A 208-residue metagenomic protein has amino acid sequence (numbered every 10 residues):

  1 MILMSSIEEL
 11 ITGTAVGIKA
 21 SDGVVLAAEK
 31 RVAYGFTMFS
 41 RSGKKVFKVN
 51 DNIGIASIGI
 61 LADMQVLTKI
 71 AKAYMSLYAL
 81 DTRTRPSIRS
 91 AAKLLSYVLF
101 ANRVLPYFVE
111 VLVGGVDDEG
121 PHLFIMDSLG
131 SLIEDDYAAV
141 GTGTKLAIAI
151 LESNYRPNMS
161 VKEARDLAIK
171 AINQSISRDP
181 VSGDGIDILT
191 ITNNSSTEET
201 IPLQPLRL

Functional and structural regions predicted by a protein language model:
M1-P106, I133, A138-D166, P180-S182 (+1 more regions): Conserved short S/T/G-enriched processing/targeting/catalytic segments and their helical context
V24, I53, V111, L123-F124 (+1 more regions): A broad, low-specificity signal marking well-ordered, structured residues that form hydrophobic/aromatic
F47, A56, L112-G114, D127 (+1 more regions): Residues in well-ordered beta-strands of folded domains
V109-E119, S177-T190: Conserved phosphate-donor
V113-L129, L203: Acidic-glycine-rich active-site phosphate/pyrophosphate-binding loop
P121-I125, I188, S196-E198: Hydrophobic beta-strand positions in blades of beta-propellers and related beta-sheet-rich domains
K170-I176: C-terminal catalytic subdomain
